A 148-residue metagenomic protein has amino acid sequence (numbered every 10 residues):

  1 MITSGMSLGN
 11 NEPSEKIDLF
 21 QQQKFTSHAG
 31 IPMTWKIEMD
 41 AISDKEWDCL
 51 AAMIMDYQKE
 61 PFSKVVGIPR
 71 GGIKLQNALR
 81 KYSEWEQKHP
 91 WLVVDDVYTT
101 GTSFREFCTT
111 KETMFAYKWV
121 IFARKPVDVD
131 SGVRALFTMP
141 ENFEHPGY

Functional and structural regions predicted by a protein language model:
M1-Y148: PRPP-associated nucleotide enzymes
